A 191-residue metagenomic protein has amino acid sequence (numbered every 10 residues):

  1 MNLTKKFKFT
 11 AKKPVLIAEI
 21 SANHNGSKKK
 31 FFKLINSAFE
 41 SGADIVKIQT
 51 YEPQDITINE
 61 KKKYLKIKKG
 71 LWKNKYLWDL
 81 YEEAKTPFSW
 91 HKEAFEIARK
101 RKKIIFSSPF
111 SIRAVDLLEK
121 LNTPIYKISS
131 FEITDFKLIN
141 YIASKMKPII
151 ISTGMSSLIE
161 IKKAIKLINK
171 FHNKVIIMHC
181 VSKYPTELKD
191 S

Functional and structural regions predicted by a protein language model:
M1-S191: Catalytic cores and adjacent flexible loops of soluble metabolic enzymes that perform enolate/carbanion chemistry on
